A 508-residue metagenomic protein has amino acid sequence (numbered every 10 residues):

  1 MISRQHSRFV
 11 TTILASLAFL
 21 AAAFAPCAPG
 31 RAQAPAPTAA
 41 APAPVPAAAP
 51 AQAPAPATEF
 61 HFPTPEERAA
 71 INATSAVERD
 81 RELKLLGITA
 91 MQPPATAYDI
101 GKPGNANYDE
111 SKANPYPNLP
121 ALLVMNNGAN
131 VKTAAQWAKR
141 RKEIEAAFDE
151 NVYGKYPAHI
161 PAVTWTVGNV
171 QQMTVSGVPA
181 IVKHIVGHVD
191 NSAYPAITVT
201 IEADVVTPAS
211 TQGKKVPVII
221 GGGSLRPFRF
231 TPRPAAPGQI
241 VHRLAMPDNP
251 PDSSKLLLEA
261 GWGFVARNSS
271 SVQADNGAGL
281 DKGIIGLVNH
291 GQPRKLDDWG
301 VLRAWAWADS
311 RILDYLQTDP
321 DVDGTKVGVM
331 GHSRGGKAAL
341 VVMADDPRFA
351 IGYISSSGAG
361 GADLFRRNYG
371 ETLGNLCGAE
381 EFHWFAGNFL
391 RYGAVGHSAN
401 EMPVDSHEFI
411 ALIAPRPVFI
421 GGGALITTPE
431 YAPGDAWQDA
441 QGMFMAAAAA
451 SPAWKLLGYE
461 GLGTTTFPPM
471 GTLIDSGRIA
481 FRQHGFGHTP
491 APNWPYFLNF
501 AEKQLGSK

Functional and structural regions predicted by a protein language model:
A34-Y156: N-terminal pre-domain segments of enzymes
Y156, I160-V216: N-terminal cap/lid segment of alpha/beta-hydrolase-fold proteins
K214-T318, G358-N368: Cap/lid segment of the alpha/beta-hydrolase catalytic domain
V322-S333: Alpha/beta-hydrolase fold nucleophile elbow
G331-V341: Glycine-rich nucleophile elbow surrounding the catalytic serine of serine-hydrolase chemistry
I351-F409, P433-T466: Mobile cap/lid helix-loop segments that gate and shape the active-site cleft of serine hydrolases
A414-Q438, H484-G485: Conserved strand-to-loop "acid loop" that flanks and positions the catalytic carboxylate
A448-K508: C-terminal catalytic histidine-bearing segment of alpha/beta-hydrolase fold enzymes
